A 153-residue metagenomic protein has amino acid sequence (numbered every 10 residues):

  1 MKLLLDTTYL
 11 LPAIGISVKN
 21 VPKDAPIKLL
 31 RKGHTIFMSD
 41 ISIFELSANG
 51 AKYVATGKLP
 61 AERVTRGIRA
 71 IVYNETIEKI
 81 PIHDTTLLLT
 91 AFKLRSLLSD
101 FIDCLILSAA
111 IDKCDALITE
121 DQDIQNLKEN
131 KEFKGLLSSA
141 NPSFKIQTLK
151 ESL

Functional and structural regions predicted by a protein language model:
M1-I41, Y53-R66: Short, well-structured N-terminal submotif of metal-dependent ribonuclease cores
L11, G50-V54, E75, R95 (+1 more regions): Short amphipathic alpha-helical interaction patches enriched in hydrophobic/aromatic residues with interspersed Lys/Arg
I14-G15, G50, K128-E129: Short, flexible helix/strand-to-coil boundary loops that buttress conserved ligand/catalytic motifs in alpha/beta
P26-R31, R69-Y73, G135-N141: Short, conserved catalytic or adaptor-binding loops enriched in Gly and charged residues
F44-A48: Amphipathic alpha-helical repeat scaffolds of TPR domains
T56-H83: Helix-adjacent hinge/juxtasegments
T76-Q122, N126: Active-site neighborhoods of divalent-metal-dependent phosphate/nucleic-acid chemistry enzymes
I80, I111, D115-L153: Acidic, PIN/NYN-like endoribonuclease modules and their adjacent C-terminal/linker elements
